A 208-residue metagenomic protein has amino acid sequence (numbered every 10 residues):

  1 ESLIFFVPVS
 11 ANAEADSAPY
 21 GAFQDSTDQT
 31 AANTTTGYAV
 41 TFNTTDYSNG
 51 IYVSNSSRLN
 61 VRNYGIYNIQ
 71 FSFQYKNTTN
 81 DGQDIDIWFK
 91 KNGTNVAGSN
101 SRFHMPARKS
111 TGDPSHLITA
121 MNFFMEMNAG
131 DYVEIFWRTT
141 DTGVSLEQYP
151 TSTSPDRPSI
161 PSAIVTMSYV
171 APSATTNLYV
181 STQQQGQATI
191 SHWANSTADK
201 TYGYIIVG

Functional and structural regions predicted by a protein language model:
S2-G208: Extracellular jelly-roll beta-sandwich "head" domains, especially the C-terminal globular C1q domain
